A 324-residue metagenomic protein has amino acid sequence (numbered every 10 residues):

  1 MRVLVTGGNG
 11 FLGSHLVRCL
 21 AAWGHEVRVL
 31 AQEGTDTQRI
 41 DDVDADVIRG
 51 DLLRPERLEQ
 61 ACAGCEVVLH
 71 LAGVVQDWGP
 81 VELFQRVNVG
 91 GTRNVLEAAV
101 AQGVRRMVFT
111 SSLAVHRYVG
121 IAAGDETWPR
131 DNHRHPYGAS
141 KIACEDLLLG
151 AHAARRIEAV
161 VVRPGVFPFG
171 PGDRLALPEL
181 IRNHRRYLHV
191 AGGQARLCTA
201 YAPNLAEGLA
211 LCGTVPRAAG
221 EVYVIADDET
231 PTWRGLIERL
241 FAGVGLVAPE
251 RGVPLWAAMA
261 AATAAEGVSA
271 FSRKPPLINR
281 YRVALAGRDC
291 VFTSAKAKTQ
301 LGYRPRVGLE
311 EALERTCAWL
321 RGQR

Functional and structural regions predicted by a protein language model:
V3-W23: N-terminal Rossmann NAD(P)H-binding glycine-rich loop of SDR-like oxidoreductase domains
T35-D41, A45-G90, A98, H116-Y118: NAD(P)H-binding glycine-rich loop region in Rossmannoid oxidoreductase-like domains and their noncatalytic homologs
G90, N94-P136, V160: Conserved Rossmann-fold NAD(P)-dependent oxidoreductase catalytic core, especially the SDR/UDP-sugar
G120-P168, L188-A191: Catalytic helix-loop patch of NAD(P)-dependent Rossmann-fold dehydrogenases
A143, D173-L177, A191-G213, G220-V224: Substrate-positioning beta->alpha
A202, R234, E238, A261-R304: Conserved C-terminal active-site "lid" loop/helix of NAD(P)H-dependent oxidoreductases that clamps the redox cofactor
L211-L277, E310, E314-C317: Mid/C-terminal beta-alpha module of Rossmann-like enzyme folds, strongest in SDR-family dehydrogenases/epimerases
F292-Q300, R304-R324: Amphipathic terminal alpha-helices
